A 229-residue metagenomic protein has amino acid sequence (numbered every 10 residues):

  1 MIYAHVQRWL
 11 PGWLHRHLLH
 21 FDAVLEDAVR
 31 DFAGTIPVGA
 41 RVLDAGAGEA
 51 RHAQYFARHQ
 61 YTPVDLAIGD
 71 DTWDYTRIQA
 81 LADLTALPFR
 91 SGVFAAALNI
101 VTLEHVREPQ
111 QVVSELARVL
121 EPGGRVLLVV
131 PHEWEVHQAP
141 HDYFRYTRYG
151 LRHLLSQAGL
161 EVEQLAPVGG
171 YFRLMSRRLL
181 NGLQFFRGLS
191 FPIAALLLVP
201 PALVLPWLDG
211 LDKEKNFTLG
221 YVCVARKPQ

Functional and structural regions predicted by a protein language model:
M1-G92, A96-I100, V113, T218-Y221 (+1 more regions): Conserved N-terminal segment of class I S-adenosyl-L-methionine
R51-A53, R107, V136: Glycine/Thr-rich phosphate-binding loops of Rossmann-like dinucleotide-binding domains
P88-R90, R107, T147: GHKL-family ATP-binding catalytic core of two-component histidine kinases
V101-H105: Short catalytic micro-motifs in class I SAM-dependent methyltransferases
Q110-Q111, E115, V119-E121, R125-P228: S-adenosyl-L-methionine-dependent methyltransferase catalytic module, highlighting the catalytic core
